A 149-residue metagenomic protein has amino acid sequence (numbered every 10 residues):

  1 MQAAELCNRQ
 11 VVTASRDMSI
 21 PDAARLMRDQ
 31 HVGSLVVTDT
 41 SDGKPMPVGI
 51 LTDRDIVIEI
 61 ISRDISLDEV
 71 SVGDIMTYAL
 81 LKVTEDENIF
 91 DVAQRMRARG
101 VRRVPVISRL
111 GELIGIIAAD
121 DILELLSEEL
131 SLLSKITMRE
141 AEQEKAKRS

Functional and structural regions predicted by a protein language model:
M1-R9, I50-T84, N88-R97, A118-S149: Tandem CBS (Bateman) regulatory domains
Q10-T13, M46-P47, K82, E112: Short, flexible active-site loop motifs that bind/organize anionic cofactors or intermediates
V12-T13, T40-P45, D64-L67: A broad, low-specificity signal for short, low-complexity segments enriched in glycine/proline and polar/charged
T13-V32, V37-D39, V83-G100, V106-I107 (+1 more regions): The conserved cystathionine-beta-synthase
S19-I20, I58, G115: Generic signature of intrinsically disordered, low-complexity, basic-rich segments and short cationic peptides
M27-Q30, L35-D55, M96, V104-D120: A glycine-centered beta-loop-beta connector
